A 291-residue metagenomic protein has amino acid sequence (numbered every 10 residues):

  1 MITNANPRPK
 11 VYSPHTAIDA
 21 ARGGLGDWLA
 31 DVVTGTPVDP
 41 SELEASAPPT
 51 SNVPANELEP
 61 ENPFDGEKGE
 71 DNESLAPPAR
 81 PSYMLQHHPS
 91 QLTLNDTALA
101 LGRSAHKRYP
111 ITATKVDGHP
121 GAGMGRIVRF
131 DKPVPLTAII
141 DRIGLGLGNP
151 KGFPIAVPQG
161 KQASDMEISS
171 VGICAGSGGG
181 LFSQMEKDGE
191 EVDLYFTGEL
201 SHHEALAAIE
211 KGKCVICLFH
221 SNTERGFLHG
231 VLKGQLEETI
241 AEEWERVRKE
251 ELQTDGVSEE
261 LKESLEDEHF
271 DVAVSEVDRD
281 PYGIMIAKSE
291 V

Functional and structural regions predicted by a protein language model:
M1-V291: Active-site catalytic microenvironments in core metabolic enzymes, especially phosphate/sugar-handling
